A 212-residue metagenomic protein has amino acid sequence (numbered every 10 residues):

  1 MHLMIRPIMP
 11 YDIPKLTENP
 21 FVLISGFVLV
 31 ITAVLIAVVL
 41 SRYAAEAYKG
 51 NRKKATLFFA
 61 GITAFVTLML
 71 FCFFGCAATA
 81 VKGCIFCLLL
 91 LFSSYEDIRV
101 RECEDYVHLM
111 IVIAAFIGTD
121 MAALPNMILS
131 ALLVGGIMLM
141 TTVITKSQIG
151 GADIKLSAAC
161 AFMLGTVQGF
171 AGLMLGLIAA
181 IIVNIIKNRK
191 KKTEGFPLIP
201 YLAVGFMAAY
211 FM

Functional and structural regions predicted by a protein language model:
M1-M212: A membrane-topology feature that recognizes alpha-helical transmembrane segments and their immediate juxtamembrane
